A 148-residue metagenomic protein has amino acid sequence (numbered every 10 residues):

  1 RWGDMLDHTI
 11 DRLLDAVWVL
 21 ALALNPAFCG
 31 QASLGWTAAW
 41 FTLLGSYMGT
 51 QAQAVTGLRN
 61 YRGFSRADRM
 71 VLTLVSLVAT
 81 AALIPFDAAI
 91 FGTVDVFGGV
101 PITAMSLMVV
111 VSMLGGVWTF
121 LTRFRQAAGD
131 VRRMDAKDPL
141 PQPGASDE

Functional and structural regions predicted by a protein language model:
W2-D7: Membrane-interface alpha-helices at helix entry/exit sites of multi-pass transporters
H8-E148: A feature for the membrane-embedded catalytic helix bundles of lipid/isoprenoid biosynthetic enzymes
